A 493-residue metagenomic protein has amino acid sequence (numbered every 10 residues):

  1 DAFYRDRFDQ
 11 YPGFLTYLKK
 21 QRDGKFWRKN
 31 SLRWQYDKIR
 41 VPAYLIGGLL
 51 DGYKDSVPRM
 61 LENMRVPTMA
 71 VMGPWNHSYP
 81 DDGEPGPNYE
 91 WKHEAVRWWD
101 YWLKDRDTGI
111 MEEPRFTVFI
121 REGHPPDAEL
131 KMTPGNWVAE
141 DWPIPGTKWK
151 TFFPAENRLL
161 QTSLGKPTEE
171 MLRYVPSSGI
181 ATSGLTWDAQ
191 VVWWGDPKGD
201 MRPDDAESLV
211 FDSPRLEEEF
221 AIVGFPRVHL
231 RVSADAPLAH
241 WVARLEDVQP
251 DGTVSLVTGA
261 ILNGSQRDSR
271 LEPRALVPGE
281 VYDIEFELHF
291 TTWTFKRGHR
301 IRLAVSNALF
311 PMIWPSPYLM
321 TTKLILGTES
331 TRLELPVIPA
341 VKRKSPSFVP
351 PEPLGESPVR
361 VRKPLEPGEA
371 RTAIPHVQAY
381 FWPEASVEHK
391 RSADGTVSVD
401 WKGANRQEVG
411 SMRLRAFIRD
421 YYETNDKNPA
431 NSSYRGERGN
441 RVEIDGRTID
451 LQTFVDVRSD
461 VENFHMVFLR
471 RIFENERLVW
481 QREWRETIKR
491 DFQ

Functional and structural regions predicted by a protein language model:
D1-M111, T117-V118, G123, A128-E129 (+1 more regions): Active-site-proximal cap/loop segments of hydrolase catalytic domains
P85-F473, R477-Q493: C-terminal, loop-rich substrate-recognition/catalytic regions characterized by aromatic stacking residues
